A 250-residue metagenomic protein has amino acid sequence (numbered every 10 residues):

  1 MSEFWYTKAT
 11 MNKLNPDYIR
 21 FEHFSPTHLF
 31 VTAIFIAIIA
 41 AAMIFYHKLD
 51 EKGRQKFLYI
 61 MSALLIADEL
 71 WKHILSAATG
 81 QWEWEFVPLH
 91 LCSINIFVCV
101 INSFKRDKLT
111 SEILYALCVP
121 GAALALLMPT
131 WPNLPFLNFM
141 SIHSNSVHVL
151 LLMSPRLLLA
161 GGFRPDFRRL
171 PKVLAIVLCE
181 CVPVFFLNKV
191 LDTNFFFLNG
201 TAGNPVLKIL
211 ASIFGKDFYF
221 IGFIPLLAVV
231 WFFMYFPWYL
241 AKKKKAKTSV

Functional and structural regions predicted by a protein language model:
D17-I34, L178, L191-W231: Membrane-interface transmembrane-helix boundary segments in multi-pass integral membrane proteins
H28-A33, G80-C92, E112-Y115: Structural signature of hydrophobic alpha-helical transmembrane segments
L29-H47, L65-L70, C181-F185, I224-P237: Hydrophobic core of alpha-helical transmembrane segments in multi-pass integral membrane proteins
A40-I44, C99, L150-R169: Alpha-helical transmembrane segments in multipass membrane proteins, preferentially the mid-helix core
F45-L58, F104-S111, G161-P171: Membrane-interface helix-boundary motifs at transmembrane edges
L64-I74, C118-T130, V177-L187: Aromatic-anchored segments of alpha-helical transmembrane domains
L75-E85, F104-L109, T130-I142: Membrane-interface helix caps and helix-loop-helix hairpins in membrane proteins
V87-L91, I142-M153: Membrane-interface loop-to-helix entry segments
